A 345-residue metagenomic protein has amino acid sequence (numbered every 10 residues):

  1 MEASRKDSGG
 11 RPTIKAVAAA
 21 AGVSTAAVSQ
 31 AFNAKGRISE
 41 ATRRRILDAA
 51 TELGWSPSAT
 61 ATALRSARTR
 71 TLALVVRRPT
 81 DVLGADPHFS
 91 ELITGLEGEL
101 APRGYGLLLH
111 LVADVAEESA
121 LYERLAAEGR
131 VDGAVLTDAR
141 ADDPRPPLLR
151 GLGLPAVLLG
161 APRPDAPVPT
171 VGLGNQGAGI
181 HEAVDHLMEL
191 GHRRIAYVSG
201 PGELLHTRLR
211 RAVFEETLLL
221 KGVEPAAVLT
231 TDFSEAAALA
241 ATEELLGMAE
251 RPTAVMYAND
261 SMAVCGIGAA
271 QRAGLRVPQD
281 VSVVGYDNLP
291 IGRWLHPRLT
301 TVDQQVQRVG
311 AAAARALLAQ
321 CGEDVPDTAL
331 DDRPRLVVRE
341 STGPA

Functional and structural regions predicted by a protein language model:
M1-R70, A345: N-terminal helix-turn-helix DNA-binding module of bacterial transcription factors
E2-D7, A20, E52, G98-P102 (+2 more regions): Bacterial carbohydrate/catabolite-sensing allosteric modules
A27, A67-D81, H186, R194-P201: Short beta-strand segments enriched in small/hydrophobic residues
R43, S90-I93, P146, T207-E215: Short, surface-exposed alpha-helical segments at coil->helix boundaries
W55-L121: Amphipathic helical "hinge" segments at domain boundaries
A113-A116, T137-D142, S261: Short beta->alpha connector loops
E118-R130, L239-A249: Short, well-structured alpha-helical segments in soluble
G133-P146, A161-V168: Acidic, Gly/Pro-rich loop/turn segments at junctions of secondary structure
